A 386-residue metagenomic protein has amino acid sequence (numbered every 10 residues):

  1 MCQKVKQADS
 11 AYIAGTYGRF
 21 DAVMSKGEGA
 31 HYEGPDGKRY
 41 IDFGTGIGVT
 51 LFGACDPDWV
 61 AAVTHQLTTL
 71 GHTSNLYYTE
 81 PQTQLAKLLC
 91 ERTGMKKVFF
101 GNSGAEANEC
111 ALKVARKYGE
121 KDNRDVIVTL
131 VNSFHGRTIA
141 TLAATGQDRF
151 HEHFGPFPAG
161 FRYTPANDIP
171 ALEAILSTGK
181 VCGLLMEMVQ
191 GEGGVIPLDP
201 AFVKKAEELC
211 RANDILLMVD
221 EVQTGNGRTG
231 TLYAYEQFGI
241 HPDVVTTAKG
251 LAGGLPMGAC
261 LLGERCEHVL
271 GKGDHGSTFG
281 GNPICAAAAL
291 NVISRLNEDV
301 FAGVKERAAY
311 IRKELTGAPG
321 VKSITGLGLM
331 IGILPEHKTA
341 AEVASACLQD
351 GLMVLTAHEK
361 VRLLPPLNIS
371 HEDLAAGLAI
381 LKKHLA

Functional and structural regions predicted by a protein language model:
M1-A386: Conserved N-terminal phosphate-binding loop of PLP-dependent enzymes in the Aspartate aminotransferase
